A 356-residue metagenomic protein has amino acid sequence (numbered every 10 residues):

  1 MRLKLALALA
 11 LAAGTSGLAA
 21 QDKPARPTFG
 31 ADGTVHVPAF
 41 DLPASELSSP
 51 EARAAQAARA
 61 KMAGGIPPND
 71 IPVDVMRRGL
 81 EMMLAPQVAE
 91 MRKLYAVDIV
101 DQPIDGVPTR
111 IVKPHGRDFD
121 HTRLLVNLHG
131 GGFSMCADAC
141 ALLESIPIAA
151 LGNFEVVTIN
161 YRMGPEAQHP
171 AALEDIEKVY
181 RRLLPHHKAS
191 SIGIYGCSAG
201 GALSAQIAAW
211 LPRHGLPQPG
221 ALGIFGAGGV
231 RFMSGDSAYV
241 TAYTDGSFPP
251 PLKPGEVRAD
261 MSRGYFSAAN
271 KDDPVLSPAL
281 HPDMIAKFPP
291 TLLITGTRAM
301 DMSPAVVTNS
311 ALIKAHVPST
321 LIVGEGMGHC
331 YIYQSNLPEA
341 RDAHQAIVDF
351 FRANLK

Functional and structural regions predicted by a protein language model:
K4-G14: Bacterial N-terminal signal peptides
A6-A8, A57, A63, E81: General helical structural elements
S16-A20: Sec/Tat signal peptide C-region and signal peptidase I cleavage site
D22-V37, L42-I71, A89, K93-K356: Alpha/beta-hydrolase superfamily serine-hydrolase fold, recognizing
V73-Q87: Short, basic/low-complexity N-terminal boundary segments at the transition from targeting/disordered tails
